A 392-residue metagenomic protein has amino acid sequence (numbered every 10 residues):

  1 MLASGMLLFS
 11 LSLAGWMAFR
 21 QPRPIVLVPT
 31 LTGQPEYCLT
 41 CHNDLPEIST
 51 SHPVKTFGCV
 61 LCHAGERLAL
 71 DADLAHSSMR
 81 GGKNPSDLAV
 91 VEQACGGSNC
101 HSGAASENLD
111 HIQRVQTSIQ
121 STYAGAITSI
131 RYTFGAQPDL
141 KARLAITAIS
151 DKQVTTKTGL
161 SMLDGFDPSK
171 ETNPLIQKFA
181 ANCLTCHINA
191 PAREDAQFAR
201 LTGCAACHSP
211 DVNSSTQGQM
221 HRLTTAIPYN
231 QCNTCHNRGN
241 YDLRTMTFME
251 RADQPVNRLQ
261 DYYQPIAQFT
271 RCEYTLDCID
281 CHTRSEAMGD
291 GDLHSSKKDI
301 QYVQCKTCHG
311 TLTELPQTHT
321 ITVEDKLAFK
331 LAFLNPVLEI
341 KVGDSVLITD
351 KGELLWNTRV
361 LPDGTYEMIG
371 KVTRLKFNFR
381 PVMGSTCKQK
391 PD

Functional and structural regions predicted by a protein language model:
M1-D392: Short sequence/structural segments immediately N-terminal
